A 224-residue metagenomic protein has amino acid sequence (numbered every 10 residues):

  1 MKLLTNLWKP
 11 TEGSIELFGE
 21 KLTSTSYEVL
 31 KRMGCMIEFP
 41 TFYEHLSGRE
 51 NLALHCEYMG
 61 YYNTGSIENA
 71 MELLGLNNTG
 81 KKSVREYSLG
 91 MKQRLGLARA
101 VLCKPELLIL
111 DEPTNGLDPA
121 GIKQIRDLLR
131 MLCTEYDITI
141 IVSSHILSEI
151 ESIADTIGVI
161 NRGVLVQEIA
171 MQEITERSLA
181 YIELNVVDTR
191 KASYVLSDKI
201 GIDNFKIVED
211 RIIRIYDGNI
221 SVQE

Functional and structural regions predicted by a protein language model:
M1-V142, L147-N161, L165-Q167: ABC transporter nucleotide-binding domains
M36, L54-C56, V187, I202-F205 (+1 more regions): Short, low-complexity, polar/charged sequence segments that are solvent-exposed and flexible
N63, N78, D203-N204, V222: Residue-level detector of short coil/turn "hinge" positions at structural boundaries
R126-Y216: ABC transporter nucleotide-binding domain
D217-E224: C-terminal coupling/interaction segments
